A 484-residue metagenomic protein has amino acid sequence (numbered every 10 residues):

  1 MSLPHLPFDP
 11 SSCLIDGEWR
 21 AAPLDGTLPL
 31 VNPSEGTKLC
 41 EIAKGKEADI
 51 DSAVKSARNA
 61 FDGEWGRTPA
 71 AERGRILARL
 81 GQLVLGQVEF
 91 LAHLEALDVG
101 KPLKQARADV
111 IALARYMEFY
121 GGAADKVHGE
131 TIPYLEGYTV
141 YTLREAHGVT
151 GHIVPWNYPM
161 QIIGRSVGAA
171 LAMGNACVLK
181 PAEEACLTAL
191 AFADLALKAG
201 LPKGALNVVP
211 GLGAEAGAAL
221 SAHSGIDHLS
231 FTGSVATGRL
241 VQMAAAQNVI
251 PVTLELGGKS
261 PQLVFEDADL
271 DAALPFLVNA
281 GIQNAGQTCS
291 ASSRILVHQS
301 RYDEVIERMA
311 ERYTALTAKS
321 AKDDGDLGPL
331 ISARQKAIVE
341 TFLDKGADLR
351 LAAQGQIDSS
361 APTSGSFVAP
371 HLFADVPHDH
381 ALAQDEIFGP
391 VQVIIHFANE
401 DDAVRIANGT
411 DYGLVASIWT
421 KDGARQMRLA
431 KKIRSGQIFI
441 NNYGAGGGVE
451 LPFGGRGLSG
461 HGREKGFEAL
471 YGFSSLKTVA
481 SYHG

Functional and structural regions predicted by a protein language model:
M1-S34, A60: Hydrophobic face of amphipathic alpha-helices that form TPR/SEL1-like repeat modules and related alpha-solenoid
G36, R73, E95, M117 (+9 more regions): Residue-level signal for inorganic ion chemistry
T37-C40, I226, L263, S360-G484: Conserved C-terminal structural/oligomerization subdomain of aldehyde/semialdehyde dehydrogenase
T37-V127: Glycine-rich loop-to-alpha-helix module at the N-terminal edge of alpha/beta enzyme cores
L39-G45, D62-G66, H152, Q262-F265 (+5 more regions): Short, well-ordered beta-strand elements within core beta-sheets of diverse protein domains
F61, W65, G81-V88, A92 (+18 more regions): Structural signal for hydrophobic packing residues in well-ordered secondary-structure cores of soluble enzyme domains
G129-A272, D324, F397: Rossmann-like NAD(P) dinucleotide-binding subdomain of oxidoreductase/dehydrogenase enzymes
A236-P377, I440: ALDH superfamily catalytic-core signature
